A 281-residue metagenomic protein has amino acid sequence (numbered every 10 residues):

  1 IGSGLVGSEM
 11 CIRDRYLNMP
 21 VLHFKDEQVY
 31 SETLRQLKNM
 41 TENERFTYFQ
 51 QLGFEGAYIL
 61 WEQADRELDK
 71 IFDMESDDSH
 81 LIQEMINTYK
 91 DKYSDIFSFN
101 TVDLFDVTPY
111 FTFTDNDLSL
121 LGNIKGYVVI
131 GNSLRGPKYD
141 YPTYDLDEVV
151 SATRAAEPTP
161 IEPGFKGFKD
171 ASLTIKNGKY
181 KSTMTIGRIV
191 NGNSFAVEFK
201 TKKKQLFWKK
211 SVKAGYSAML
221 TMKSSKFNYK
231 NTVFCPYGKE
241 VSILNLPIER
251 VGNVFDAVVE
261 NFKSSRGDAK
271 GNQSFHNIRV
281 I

Functional and structural regions predicted by a protein language model:
I1-D14: Single conserved hydrophobic/aromatic residue that forms the stacking wall/gate of nucleotide- or nucleobase-binding
V29-E32, E44, L81: Exposed alpha-helical structural elements
T41, G53, M74-D77: Long, compositionally biased low-complexity segments
W61, D65-I189: Long amphipathic alpha-helical scaffold segments
Y141-I281: Mature secreted bioactive peptide module from preproproteins
